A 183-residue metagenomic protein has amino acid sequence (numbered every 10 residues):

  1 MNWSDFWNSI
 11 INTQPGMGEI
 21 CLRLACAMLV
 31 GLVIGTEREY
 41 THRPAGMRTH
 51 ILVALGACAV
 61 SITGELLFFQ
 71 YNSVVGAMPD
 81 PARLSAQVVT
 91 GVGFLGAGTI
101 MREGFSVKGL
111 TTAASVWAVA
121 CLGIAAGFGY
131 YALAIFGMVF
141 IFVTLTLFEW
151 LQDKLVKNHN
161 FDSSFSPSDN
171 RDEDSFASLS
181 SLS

Functional and structural regions predicted by a protein language model:
M1-V75, R171-S183: Alpha-helical transmembrane segments and their membrane-interface boundaries that form or gate the permeation pathway
W3-W7, G64-L66, R83-T99: Hydrophobic, membrane-facing alpha-helical anchors
C26, V30, T49, G56 (+4 more regions): Alpha-helical structural signal
G31, A57-S61, E65, V92-T99 (+1 more regions): Alpha-helical transmembrane segments of multi-pass membrane proteins
L32-P44, F94-V107, W150-D153: C-terminal ends of transmembrane helices
Y40-V53, A77-V89, E103-W117: Short, non-helical or kinked segments that cap or interrupt transmembrane helices
A113-Y130: Interfacial segments of multi-pass membrane proteins
Y130-L182: Canonical alpha-helical transmembrane segment with a positive-inside/aromatic-interface signature
